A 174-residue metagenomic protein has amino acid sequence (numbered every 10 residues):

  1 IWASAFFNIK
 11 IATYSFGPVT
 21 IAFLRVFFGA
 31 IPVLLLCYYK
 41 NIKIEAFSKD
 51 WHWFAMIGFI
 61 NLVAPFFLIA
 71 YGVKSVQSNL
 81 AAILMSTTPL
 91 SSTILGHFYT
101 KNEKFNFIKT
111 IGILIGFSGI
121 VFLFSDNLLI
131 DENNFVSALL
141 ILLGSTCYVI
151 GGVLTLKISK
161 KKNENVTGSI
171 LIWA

Functional and structural regions predicted by a protein language model:
I1, A5-F6, L34-M85, S118-F122: Specific transmembrane alpha-helical segments of multi-pass solute transporters/efflux pumps, especially DMT/EamA
A3-A30, Q77-N79, I150-W173: Juxtamembrane helix-loop-helix junctions in multi-pass membrane proteins
S4, N8-I11, S15, G29-F47 (+3 more regions): Membrane-interface helix-cap regions at the ends of transmembrane helices in multi-pass membrane proteins
Y14-V19, F23, A46-H52, T110 (+1 more regions): Juxtamembrane helix-entry segments on the extracytoplasmic side of multipass membrane proteins
T20-I31, I60-N61, F66-F107, G144: Specific alpha-helical transmembrane segments that line the substrate/conduction pathway and gating interfaces
F23-F28, H52, M56, I60 (+5 more regions): Hydrophobic residues within alpha-helical transmembrane segments of multi-pass solute transporters/permease subunits
V33, A55, S86-T87, L95 (+3 more regions): Hydrophobic transmembrane alpha-helices of multi-pass small-molecule transport proteins
V33, S92-I94, F98, I130-A174: Transmembrane alpha-helical segments that form core, pore/gating elements of small-molecule transporters/exporters
